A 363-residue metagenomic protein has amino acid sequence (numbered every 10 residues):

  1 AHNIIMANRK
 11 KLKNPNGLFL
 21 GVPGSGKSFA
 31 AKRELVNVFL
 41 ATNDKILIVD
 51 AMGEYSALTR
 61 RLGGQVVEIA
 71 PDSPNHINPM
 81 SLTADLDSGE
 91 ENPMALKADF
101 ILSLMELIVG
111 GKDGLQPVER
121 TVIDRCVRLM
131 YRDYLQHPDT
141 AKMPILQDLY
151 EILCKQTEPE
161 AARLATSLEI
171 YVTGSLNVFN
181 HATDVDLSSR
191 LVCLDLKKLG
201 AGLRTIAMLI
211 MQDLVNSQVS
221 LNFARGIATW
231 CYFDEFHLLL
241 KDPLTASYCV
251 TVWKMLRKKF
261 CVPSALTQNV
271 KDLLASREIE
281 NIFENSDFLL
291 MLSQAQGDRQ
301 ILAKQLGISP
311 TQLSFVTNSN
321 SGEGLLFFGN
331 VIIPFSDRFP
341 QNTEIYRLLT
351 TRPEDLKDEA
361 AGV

Functional and structural regions predicted by a protein language model:
A1, K11-V22, E34, R120-C154 (+2 more regions): Charge-patterned, long linear interaction tracts outside catalytic cores
A1-I5, K10, G53-Q65, P71-S73 (+5 more regions): P-loop NTPase motor domains
A1-P71: Glycine-rich phosphate-binding loop of nucleotide-binding enzymes
N14-P15, T42-D44, I227-A228, C261 (+1 more regions): Short coil/turn connectors at secondary-structure junctions
P23, V270-V363: C-terminal regions of RecA-like/P-loop NTPase motor modules
P23-S25, K241-D242, L266-N269: Short, flexible loop segments at the rims of nucleotide/cofactor-binding pockets, characterized by
V49-A51, L266-Q268, L292-S293: Short His-Asn-centered micro-motif
